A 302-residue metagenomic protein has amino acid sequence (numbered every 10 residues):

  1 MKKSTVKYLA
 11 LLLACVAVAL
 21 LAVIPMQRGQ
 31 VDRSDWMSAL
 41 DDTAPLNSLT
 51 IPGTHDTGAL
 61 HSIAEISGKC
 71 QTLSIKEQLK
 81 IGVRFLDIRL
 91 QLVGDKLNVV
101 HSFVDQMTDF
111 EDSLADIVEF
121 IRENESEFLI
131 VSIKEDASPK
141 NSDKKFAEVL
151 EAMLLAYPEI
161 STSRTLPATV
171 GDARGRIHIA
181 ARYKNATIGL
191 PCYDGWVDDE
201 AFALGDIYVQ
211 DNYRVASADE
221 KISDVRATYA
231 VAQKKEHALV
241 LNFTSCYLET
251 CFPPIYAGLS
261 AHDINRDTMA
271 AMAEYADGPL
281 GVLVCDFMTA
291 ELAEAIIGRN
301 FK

Functional and structural regions predicted by a protein language model:
M1-C15: N-terminal Sec-pathway targeting helices
A19-F85, G94-E123, F128, N185-P191 (+1 more regions): Long, acidic (Asp/Glu-rich), low-complexity accessory segments flanking structured domains
L60-I63, V100-V104, E135-A137, D199-S217: Surface-exposed cleft-lining segments at the edges of enzyme active sites
S67-Q71, L79, Q106, F110 (+4 more regions): Aromatic-acidic/polar surface patches that form glycan- and anion
R89, V131, I179, L283: Conserved, mostly hydrophobic/aromatic
L90-D95, V100-T162, L166: Metal-dependent phosphodiesterase/phospholipase catalytic core, i.e., the His/Asp/Glu-rich active-site region
L150-D172, V282-K302: C-terminal domain-boundary segment and adjacent tail
Y157-D277: Surface-exposed substrate-engagement region within the catalytic domains of secreted or surface-exposed extracellular
